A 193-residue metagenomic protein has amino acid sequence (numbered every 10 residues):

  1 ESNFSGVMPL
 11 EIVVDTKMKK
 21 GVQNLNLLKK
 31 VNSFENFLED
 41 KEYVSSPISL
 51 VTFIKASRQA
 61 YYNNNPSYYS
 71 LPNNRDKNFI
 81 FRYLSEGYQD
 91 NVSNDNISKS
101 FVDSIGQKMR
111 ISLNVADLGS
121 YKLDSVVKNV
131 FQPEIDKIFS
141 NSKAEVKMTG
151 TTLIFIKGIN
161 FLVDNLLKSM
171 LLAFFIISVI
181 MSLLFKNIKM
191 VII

Functional and structural regions predicted by a protein language model:
E1-I193: Extracytoplasmic
